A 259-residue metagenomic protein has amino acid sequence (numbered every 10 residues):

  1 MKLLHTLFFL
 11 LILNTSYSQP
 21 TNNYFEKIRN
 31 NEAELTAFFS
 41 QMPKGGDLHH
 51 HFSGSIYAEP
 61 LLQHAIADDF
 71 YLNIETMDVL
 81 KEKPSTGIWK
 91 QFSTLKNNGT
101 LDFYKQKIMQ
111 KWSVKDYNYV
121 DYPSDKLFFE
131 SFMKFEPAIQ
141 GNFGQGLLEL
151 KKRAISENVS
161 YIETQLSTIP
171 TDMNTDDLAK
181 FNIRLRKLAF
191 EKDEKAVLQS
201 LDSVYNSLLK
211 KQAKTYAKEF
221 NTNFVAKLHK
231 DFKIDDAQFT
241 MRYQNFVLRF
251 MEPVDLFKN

Functional and structural regions predicted by a protein language model:
L3-N14: Sec-dependent N-terminal signal peptides
Q19-N259: Metal-cofactor-binding active-site regions of metalloenzymes
